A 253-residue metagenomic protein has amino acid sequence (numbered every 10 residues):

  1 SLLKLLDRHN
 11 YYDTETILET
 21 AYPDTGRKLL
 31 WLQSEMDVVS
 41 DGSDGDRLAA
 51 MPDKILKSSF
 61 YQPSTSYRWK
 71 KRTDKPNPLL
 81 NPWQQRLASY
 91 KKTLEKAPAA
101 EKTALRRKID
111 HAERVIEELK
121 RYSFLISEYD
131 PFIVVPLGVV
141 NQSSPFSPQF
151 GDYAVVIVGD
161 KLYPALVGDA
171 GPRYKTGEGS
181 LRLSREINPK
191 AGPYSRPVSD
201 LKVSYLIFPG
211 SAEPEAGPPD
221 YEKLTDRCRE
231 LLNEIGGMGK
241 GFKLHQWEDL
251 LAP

Functional and structural regions predicted by a protein language model:
S1-K161, E186-A191, F208-K243: Cell wall/extracellular polymer interaction/catalysis modules
F132, L166, S204-L206: Soluble periplasmic/extracytoplasmic beta-strand elements of cell-envelope proteins
Q142, R173-K175, P193: Short beta-strands and strand-coil junctions in structured, solvent-facing domains, enriched
Y163-P172: Short beta-strand-centered aromatic/proline hotspots
P172-Y174, A212-E213: Short Gly/Pro-enriched loop/turn and capping motifs at secondary-structure junctions
R173-L183: Short, solvent-exposed secondary-structure boundary/capping segments
K190-S204: Intrinsically disordered, low-complexity linker and terminal regions at domain boundaries
F242-P253: Short, solvent-exposed mixed-charge patches
